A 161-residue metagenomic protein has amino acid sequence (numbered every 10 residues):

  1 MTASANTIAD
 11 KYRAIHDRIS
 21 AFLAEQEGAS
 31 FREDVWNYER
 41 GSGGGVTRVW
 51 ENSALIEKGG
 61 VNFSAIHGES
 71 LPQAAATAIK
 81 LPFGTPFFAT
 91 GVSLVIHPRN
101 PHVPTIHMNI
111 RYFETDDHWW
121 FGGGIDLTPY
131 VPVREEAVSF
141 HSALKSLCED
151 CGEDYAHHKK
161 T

Functional and structural regions predicted by a protein language model:
M1-I79: Gly/Pro-rich turn-and-neighbor structural signature
A3-K11, F83, P98, P132 (+1 more regions): Conserved aromatic-histidine-acidic binding/catalytic patches
A9, H16, S20, S93 (+3 more regions): Short, well-ordered alpha-helical packing segments
S20, A24-G28, N100, R111-E114 (+2 more regions): Hydrophobic/aromatic-lined pockets within catalytic cores
F22, Q73, P104, V133-E135: Short acidic, gly/pro-rich beta-turn/loop elements at beta-sheet edges and active-site/ligand-binding grooves
E25, A29, A78-K80, R111-F113 (+2 more regions): General N-terminal targeting signals
T47-G123: Internal mixed beta-strand/loop scaffold within catalytic domains of large alpha/beta enzymes
D116-K159: Compact, glycine/acidic-enriched structural inserts
